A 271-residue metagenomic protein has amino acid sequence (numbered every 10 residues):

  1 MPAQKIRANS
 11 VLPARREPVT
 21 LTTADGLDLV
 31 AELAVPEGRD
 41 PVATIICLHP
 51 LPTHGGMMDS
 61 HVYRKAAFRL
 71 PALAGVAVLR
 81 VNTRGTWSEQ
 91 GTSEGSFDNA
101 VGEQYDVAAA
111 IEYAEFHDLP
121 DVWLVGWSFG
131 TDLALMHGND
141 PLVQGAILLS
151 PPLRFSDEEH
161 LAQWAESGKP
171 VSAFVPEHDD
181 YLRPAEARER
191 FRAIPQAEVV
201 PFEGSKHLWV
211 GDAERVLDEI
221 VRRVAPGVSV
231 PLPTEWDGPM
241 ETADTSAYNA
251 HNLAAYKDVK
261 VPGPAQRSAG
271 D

Functional and structural regions predicted by a protein language model:
T20-L21, L27-P36, P41-L119: Serine-hydrolase catalytic machinery in alpha/beta-hydrolase-like enzymes
P50-L51, L148-S156, P176-H178: Active-site nucleophile loop of the alpha/beta-hydrolase fold
V125-A134: Gly/Ala-rich beta-loop-alpha elbow adjacent to hydrolase catalytic centers
E159-L161, L182-R192: Short alpha-helix in the alpha/beta-hydrolase fold that links the catalytic acid
S167-G168, S172-V175, D179: Short beta-strand/loop motif that positions the catalytic acidic residue of the alpha/beta-hydrolase fold
Y181, S205-D218: Catalytic histidine-centered segment of alpha/beta-hydrolase-like enzymes
R192-L208: Catalytic histidine neighborhood in serine/cysteine hydrolases with alpha/beta-hydrolase-type architecture
D212-D271: Catalytic active-site module of serine/aspartate enzymes centered on a nucleophile-bearing elbow/loop
